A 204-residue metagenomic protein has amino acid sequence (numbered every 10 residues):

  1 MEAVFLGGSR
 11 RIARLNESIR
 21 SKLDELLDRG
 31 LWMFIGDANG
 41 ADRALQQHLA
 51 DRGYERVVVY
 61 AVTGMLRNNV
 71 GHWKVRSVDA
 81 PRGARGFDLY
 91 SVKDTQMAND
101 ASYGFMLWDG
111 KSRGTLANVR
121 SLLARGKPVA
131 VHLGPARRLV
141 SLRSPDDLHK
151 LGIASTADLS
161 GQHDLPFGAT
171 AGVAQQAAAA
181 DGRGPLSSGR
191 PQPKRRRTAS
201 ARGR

Functional and structural regions predicted by a protein language model:
M1-V4: Extreme N-terminal starter segment of soluble prokaryotic enzymes
G7-S9: Glycine-rich beta-strand-to-loop/alpha-helix junction loops that act as flexible
R11-D158, H163-A177, G182: Acidic/glycine-enriched connector segments
L186-R204: Short Lys/Arg-rich cationic patches that frequently serve as NLS/NoLS or arginine-rich RNA/DNA-binding motifs
